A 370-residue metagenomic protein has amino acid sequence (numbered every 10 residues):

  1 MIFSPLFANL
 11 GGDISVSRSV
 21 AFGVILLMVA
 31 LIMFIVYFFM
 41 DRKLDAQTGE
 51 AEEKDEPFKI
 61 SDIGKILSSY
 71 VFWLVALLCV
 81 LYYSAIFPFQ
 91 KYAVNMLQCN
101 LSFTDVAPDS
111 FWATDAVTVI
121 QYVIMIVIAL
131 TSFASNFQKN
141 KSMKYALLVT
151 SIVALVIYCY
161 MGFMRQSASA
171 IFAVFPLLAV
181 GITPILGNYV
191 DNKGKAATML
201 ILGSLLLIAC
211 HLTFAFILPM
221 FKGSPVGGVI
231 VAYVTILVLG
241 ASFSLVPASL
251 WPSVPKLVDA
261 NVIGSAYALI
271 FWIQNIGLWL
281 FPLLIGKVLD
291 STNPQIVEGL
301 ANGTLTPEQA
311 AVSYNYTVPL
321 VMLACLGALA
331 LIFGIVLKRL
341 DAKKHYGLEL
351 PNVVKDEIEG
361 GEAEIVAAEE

Functional and structural regions predicted by a protein language model:
M1-D41: Helix-loop-helix hairpin linking two adjacent transmembrane segments in secondary transporters
I2-G11, V94, L280-L289: Small-residue (Gly/Pro/Ala) motifs that create kinks and tight helix-helix packing interfaces
A8-I25, K287-G327: A membrane-interface helix-boundary motif in multi-pass transporters
I35-D62, K344-E357: Flexible cytoplasmic inter-helical loops of multi-pass small-molecule transporters
S69-S132, A154-A179, T183, P247 (+1 more regions): Extracytoplasmic gate region of multi-pass secondary transporters
A129-K141, G181-K195: Helix-to-loop junctions at the C-terminal end of transmembrane segments in multipass secondary transporters
L147-G162, S167, A173-L178, A196-L250: C-terminal transmembrane helical hairpin of 12-TM major facilitator-type secondary transporters
A260-P294: A late C-terminal transmembrane helix in Major Facilitator Superfamily
